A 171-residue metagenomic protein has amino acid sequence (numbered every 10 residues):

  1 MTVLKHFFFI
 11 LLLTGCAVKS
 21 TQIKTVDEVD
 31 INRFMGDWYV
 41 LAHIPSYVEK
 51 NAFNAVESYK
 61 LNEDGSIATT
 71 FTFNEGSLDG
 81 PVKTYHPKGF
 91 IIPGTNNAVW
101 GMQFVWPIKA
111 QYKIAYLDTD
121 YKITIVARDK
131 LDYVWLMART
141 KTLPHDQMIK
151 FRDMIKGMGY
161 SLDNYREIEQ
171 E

Functional and structural regions predicted by a protein language model:
L4-T14: Sec-dependent N-terminal signal peptides
C16-E171: A beta-rich soluble binding module of mature secreted/lumenal proteins
